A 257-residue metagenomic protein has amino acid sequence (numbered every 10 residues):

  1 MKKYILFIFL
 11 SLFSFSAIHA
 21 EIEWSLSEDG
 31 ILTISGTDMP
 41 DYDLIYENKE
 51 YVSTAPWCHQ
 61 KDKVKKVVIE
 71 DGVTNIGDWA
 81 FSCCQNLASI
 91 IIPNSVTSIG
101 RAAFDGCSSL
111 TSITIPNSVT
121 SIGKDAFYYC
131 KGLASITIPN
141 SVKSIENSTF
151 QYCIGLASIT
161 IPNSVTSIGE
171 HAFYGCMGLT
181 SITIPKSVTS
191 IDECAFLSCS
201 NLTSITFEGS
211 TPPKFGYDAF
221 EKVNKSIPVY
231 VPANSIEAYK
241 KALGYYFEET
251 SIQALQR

Functional and structural regions predicted by a protein language model:
Y4-F13: Sec-dependent N-terminal signal peptides
F15-A20: Sec/Tat signal peptide C-region and signal peptidase I cleavage site
E21-S27, N48-V52: Acidic Gly/Asp/Thr-rich repetitive segments characteristic of extracellular carbohydrate-active and adhesion proteins
S27-M39, D62-N75, Q85-S98, S108-S121 (+6 more regions): Structural signature of tandem-repeat unit edges
D41-Q60, I145, F215: Acidic/polar low-complexity surface segments
A55-K61, E221-V223, L243-F247: Short, conserved catalytic or adaptor-binding loops enriched in Gly and charged residues
W57, G77-S82, G100-D105, G123-Y128 (+4 more regions): Consensus positions within tandem repeat domains that build extended binding/scaffold surfaces
W79, D218-F220, E237-T250: Short, aromatic/basic amphipathic alpha-helical patches
